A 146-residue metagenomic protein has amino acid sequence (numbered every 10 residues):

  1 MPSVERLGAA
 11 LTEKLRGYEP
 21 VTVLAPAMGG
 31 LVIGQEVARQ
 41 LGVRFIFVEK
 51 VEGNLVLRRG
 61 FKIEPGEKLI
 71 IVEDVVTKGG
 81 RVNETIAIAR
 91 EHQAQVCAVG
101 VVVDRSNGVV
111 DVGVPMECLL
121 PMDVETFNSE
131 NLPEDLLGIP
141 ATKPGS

Functional and structural regions predicted by a protein language model:
M1-S146: PRPP-associated nucleotide enzymes
